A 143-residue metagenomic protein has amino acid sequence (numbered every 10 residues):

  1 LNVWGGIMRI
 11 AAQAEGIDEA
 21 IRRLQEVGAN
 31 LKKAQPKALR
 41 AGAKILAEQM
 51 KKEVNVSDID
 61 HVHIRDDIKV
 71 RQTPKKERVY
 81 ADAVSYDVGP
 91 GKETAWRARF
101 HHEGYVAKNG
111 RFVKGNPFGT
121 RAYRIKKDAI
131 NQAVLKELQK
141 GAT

Functional and structural regions predicted by a protein language model:
N2-D87, K92-T94, A98-T143: Short, Lys/Arg-rich flexible segments
